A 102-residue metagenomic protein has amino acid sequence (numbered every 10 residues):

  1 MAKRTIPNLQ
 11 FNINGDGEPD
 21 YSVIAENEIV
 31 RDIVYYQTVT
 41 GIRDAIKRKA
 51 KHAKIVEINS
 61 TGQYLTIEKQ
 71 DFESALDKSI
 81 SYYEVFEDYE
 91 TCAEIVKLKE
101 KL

Functional and structural regions predicted by a protein language model:
M1-D71: Long, non-catalytic architectural segments outside compact domain cores
K69-L102: Short, compact, well-ordered microdomains
